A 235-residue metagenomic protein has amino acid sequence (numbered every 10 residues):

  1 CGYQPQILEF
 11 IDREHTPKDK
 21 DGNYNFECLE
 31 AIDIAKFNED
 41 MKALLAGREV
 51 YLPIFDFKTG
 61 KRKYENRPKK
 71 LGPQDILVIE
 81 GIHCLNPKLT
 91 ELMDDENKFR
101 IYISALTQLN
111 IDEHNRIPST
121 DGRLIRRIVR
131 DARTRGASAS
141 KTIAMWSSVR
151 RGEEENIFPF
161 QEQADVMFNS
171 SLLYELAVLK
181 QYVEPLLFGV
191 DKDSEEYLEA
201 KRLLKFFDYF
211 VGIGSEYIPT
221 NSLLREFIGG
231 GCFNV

Functional and structural regions predicted by a protein language model:
C1-Y3, A46-E49, L92-E96, T134: Secondary-structure transition/capping motifs at alpha-helix termini and the adjoining loop/turn into the next element
G2-P5, R13-G60, I76: Conserved nucleotide-sensing/catalytic segment adjacent to the nucleotide-binding pocket in NTP-handling enzymes
P5-Q6, L172: Short loop/turn and capping residues at structural boundaries
E9-I11, C84-L85: Short acidic loop-to-helix transition motifs that present clustered carboxylates
R13-P17, N66, T90, E113-N115: Short acidic, glycine/serine/threonine-rich loops at helix termini
F37, V78-G81, A164: Conserved RecA-like P-loop NTPase ATPase core
G47-L89: Phosphate-binding/switch loop-helix module in NTP-utilizing enzymes
C84-V235: Conserved NTP phosphate-binding and transfer environment spanning the P-loop NTPase/kinase superfamily
